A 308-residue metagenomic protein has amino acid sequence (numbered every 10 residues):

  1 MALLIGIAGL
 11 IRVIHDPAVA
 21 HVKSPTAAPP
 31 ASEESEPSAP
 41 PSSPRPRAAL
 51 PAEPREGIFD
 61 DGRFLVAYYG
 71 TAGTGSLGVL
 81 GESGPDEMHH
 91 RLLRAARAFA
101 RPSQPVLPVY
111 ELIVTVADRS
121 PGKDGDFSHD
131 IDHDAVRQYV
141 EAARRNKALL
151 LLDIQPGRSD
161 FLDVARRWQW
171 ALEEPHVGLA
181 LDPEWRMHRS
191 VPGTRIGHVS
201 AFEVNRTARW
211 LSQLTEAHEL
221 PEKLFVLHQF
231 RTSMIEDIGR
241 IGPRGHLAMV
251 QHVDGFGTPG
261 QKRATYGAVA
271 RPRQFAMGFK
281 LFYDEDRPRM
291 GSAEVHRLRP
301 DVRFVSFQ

Functional and structural regions predicted by a protein language model:
M1-G9: Hydrophobic membrane-insertion alpha-helices, especially the h-region of bacterial N-terminal signal peptides
L10-G57: N-terminal low-complexity, Pro/Thr-rich disordered segments that flank secretion/membrane-targeting signals
A49-I113, A142: Catalytic domains of carbohydrate-active enzymes, especially glycoside hydrolases
F64-Y68, P108-L112, L150-I154, P175-D182 (+4 more regions): Hydrophobic faces of well-ordered beta-strands that scaffold small-molecule active sites in alpha/beta enzyme cores
A72-T74, V114-V116, P156-R158, P183-M187 (+3 more regions): Active-site-proximal loop/turn and secondary-structure-junction residues that shape catalytic pockets, frequently
G81, P121-H129, P192-A201: Glycine-rich tight-turn/loop motif centered on a GG-T
A98, Q104-W185: Substrate-binding cleft of extracellular glycoside hydrolase catalytic domains
R195-F307: Surface-exposed substrate-engagement region within the catalytic domains of secreted or surface-exposed extracellular
